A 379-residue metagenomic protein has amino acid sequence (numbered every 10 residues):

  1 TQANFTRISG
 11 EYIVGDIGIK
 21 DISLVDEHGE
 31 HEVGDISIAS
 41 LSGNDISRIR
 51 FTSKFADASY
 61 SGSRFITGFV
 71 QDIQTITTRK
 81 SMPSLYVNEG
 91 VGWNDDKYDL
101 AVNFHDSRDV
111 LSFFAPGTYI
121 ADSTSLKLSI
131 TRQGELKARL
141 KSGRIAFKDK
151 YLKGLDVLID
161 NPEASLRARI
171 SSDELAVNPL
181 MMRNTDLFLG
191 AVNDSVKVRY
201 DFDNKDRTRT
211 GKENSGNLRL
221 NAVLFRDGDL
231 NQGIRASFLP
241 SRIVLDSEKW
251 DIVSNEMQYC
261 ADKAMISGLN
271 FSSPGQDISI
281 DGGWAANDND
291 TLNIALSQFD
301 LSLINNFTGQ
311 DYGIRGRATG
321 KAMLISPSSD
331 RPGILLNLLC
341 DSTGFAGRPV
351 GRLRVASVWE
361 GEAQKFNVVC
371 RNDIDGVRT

Functional and structural regions predicted by a protein language model:
T1-T379: Interface amphipathic segments
